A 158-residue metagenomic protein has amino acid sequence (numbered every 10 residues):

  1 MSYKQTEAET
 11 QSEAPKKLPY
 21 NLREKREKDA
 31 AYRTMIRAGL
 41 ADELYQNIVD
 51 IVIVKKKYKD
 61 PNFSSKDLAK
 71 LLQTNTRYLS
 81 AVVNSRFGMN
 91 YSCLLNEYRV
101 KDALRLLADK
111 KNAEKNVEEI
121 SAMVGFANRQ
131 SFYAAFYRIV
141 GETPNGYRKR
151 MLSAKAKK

Functional and structural regions predicted by a protein language model:
S2-K110, E114, E118-E119, A135-R138 (+2 more regions): Membrane-proximal linker segments that couple transmembrane helices to downstream signaling/catalytic modules
T74, F126-A127: The short coil/loop that forms the "turn" connecting the two helices of the helix-turn-helix
R77, R129-Q130: Key DNA-contact positions within bacterial/archaeal DNA-binding proteins
